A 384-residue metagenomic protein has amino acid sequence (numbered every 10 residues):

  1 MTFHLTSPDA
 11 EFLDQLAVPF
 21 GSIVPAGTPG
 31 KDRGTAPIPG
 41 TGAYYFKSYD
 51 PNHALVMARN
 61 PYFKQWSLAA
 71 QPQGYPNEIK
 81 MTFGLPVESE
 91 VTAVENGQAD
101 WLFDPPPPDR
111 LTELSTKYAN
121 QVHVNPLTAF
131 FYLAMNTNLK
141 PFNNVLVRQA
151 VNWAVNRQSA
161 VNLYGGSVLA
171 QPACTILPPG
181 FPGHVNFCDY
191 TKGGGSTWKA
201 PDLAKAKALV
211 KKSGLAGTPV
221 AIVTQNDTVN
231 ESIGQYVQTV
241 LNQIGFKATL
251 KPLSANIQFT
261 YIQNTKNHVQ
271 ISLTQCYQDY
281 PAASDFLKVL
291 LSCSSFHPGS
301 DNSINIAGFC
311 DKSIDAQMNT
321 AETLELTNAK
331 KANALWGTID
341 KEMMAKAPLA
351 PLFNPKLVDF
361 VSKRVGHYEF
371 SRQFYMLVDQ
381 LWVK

Functional and structural regions predicted by a protein language model:
M1-T2, G42-Y44, L55-V56, P76-T82 (+2 more regions): Short, well-ordered beta-strand elements
H4, E11-G74, E78, A204 (+1 more regions): Gly/Pro-rich hinge or "lid" segments in bacterial periplasmic/extracellular proteins
E11, N138, F142-G183, S232-I233 (+1 more regions): Periplasmic-binding protein-like
G30-D32, F63-E113, K247: Ligand-site clamp/hinge motif
P86, K207-D279, I306, L357: Ligand/substrate-recognition segments at binding pockets and active sites
V168-L209, V229-S232, T327: Structural transition elements
T197-K199, K247-Q258, K288-K363, K384: Extracytoplasmic/peripheral linker and loop segments enriched in polar/acidic and small residues with frequent Thr/Pro
D359-K384: Long beta-strand-rich cores associated with HINT superfamily self-processing modules
